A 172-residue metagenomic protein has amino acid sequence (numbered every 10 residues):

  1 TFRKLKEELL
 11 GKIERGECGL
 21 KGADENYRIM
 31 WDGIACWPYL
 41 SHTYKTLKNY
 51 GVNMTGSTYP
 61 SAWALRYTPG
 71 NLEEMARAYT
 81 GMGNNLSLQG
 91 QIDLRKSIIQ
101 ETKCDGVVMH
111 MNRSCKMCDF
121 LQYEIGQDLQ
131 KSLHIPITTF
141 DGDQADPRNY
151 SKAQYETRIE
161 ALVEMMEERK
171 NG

Functional and structural regions predicted by a protein language model:
T1-S61, L65, N84: A charged, amphipathic alpha-helical module
E7-C18, R77, G81, E164-N171: Generic surface-pattern signal
Y44-G56, G70-A78, S87-N171: Hydrophobic alpha/beta core scaffold segments
